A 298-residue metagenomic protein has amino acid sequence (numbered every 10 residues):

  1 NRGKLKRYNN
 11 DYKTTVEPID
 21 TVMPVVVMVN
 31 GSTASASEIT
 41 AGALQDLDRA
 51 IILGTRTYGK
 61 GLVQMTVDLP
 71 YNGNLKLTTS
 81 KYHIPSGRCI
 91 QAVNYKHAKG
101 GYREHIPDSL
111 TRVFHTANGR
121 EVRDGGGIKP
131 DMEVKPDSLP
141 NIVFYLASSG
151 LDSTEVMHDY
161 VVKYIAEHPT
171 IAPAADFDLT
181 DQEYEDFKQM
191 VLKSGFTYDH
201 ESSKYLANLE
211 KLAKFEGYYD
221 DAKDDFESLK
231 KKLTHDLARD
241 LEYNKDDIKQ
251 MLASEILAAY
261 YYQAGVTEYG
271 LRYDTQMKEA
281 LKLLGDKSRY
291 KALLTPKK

Functional and structural regions predicted by a protein language model:
N1-D11, T40-R56: Glycine- and acidic-residue-enriched helix-capping/beta->alpha junction motif
N1-M28, S32-S35, G61-D68, H83: Gly/Ser/Thr-rich loop/hinge elements
T15, V26-A34, L53-R56, D68 (+8 more regions): Hydrophobic alpha-helical scaffolding
P18-T21, T33, S37, T55 (+3 more regions): Active-site-proximal structural scaffolding
V22-V25, S37-A41, Q45, A50 (+3 more regions): Extracytoplasmic/secreted envelope proteins and their assembly/folding machinery, especially bacterial periplasmic
S32, Y82, K135-L139: Generic structural motif
A36, D48, L53-T55, G59-R120 (+1 more regions): Polar, glycine-rich mid-to-C-terminal structural blocks that act as macromolecule-binding/assembly scaffolds
C89-K298: Conserved functional hotspot residues or short segments at active or partner-binding sites across diverse domains
